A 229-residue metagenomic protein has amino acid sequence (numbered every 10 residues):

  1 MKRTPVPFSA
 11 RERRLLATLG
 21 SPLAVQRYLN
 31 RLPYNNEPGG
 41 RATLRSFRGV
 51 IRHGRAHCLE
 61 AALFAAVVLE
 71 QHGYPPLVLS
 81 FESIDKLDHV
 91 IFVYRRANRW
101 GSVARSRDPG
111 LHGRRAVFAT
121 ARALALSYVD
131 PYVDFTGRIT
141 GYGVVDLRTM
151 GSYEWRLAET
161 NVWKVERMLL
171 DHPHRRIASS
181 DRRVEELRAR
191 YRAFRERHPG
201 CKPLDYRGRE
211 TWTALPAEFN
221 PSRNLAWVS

Functional and structural regions predicted by a protein language model:
M1-S229: A structural boundary/capping signal
